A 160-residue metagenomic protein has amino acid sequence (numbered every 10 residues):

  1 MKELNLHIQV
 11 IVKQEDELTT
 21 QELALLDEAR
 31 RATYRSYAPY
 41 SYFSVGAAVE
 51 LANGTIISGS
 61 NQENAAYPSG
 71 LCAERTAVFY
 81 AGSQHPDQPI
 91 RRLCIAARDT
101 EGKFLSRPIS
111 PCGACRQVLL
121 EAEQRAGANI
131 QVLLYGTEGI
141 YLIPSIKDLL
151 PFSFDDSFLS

Functional and structural regions predicted by a protein language model:
M1-D27, K103: Short, compositionally biased leader-like segments
D27-Y34: Short Pro/Gly-enriched beta-strand edge/turn motifs at strand-loop
A38-S41: Short loop/turn motifs at secondary-structure junctions and domain boundaries
S44-L51: Short beta-strand scaffold segments in enzyme catalytic cores
A52-N53, E138: Short loop segments at secondary-structure junctions
S60-L159: Zn2+-dependent cytidine deaminase-like catalytic core
